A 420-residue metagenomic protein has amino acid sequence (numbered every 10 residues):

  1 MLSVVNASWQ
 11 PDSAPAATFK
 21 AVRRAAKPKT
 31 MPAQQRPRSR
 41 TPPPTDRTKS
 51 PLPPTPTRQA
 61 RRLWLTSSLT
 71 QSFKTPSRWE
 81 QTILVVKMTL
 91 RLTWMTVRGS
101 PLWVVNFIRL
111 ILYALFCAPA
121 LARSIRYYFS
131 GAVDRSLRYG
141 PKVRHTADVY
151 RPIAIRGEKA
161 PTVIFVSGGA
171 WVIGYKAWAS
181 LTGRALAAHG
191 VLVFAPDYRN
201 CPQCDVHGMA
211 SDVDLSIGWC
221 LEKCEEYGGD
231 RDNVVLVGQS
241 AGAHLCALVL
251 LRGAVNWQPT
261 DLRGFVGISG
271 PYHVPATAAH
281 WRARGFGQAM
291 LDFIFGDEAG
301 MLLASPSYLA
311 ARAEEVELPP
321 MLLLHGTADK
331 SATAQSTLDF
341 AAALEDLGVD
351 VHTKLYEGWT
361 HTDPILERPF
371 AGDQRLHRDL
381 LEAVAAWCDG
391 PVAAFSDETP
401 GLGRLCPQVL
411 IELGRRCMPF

Functional and structural regions predicted by a protein language model:
L2-F420: Alpha/beta-hydrolase superfamily serine-hydrolase fold, recognizing
